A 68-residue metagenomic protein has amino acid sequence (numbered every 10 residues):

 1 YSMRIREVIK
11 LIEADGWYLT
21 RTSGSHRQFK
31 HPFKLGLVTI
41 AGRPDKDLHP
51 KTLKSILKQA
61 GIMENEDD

Functional and structural regions predicted by a protein language model:
Y1-G16: Polyanion-binding surface elements
I12, L35-G36: Generic signal for short, ordered secondary-structure residues within or immediately flanking folded domains
I12, S23, P44-K46: Intrinsic disorder/low-complexity signature
G16-T22: Short secondary-structure junctions
F29-F33: Active-site beta-strand termini and strand-to-loop segments that position acidic
G36-L37, A41-D68: C-terminal structural segments of small proteins and small subunits
